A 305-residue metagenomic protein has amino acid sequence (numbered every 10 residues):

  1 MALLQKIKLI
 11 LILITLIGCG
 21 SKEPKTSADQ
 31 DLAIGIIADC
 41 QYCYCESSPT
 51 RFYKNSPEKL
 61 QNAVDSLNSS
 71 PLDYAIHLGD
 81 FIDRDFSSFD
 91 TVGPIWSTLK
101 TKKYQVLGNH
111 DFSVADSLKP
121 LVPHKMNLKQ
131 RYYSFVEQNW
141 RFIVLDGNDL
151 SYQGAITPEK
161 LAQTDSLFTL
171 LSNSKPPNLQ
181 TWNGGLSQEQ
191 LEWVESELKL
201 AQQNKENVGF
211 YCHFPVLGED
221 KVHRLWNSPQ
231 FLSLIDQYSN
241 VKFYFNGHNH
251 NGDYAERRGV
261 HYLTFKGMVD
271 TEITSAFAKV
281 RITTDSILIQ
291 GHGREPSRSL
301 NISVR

Functional and structural regions predicted by a protein language model:
M1-A28: Bacterial Sec-dependent N-terminal signal peptides
C19-D90: N-terminal active-site segment of His-dependent metallophosphoesterases
L32, D73, Y132, N139-W140 (+1 more regions): Alpha/beta-hydrolase fold active-site loops
I36-A38, A75-G79, K103-N109, G209-C212 (+2 more regions): Active-site neighborhood of phospho(di)ester-bond hydrolases with catalytic His/Asp-centered motifs
S47-R51, S87-S88, L118, D220-R224 (+1 more regions): Short, solvent-exposed loop/turn segments at secondary-structure boundaries
P49-T50, G79-I82, Q180-G184, D220-K221: Second-shell loop/turn segments in exported
S87-Q202, Q230-N240, A255-G291, N301-V304: Extended active-site neighborhood of metal-dependent phosphoesterases/phosphodiesterases
L179, L198-E219: Short acidic, glycine-rich surface-loop motifs adjacent to enzyme active sites
